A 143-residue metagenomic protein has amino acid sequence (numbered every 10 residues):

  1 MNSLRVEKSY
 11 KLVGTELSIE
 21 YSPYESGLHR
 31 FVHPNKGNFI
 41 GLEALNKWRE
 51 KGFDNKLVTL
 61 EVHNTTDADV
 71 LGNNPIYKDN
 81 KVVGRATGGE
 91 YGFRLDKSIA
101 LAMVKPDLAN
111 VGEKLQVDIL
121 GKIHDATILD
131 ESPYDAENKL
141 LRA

Functional and structural regions predicted by a protein language model:
M1-A143: Conserved, structured C-terminal
